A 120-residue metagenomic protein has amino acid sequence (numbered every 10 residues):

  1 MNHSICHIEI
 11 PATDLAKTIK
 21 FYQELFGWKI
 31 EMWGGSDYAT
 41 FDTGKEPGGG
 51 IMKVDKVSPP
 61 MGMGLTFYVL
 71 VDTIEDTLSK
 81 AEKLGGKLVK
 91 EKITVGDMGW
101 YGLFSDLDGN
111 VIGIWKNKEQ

Functional and structural regions predicted by a protein language model:
M1-I19, E46-P47, L65-F67, N117-Q120: N-terminal beta-strand motif that seeds the catalytic metal site of vicinal oxygen chelate
S4, I8, K29, G44 (+4 more regions): Surface-exposed loop/turn and secondary-structure junction residues enriched for glycine/proline
I5-T13, V57-E82, W100-S105: Vicinal oxygen chelate
H7, T40, G50, E91 (+1 more regions): Conserved beta-strand positions that form and line the central face of beta-propeller blades
H7-T43: N-terminal first-folded block
I10, E31, L78-S79, L84-Q120: Vicinal oxygen chelate
K29-G62, V111-K116: Conserved short beta-strand elements that form part of the metal-binding/catalytic scaffold of enzyme active sites
